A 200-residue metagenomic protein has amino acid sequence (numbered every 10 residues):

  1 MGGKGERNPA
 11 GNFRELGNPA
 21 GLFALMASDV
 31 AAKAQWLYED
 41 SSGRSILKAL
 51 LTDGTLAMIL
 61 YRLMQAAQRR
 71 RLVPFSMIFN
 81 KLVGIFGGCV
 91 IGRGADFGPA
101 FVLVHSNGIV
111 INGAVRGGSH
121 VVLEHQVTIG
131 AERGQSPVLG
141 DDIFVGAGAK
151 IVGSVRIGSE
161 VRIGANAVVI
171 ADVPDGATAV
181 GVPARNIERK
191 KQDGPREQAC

Functional and structural regions predicted by a protein language model:
M1-G87, R196-C200: Terminal amphipathic alpha-helical/low-complexity segments used for targeting or macromolecular assembly
G87, G92-R93, G98-P99, V104-N107 (+12 more regions): Left-handed beta-helix
P174, R189-A199: Conserved catalytic-core subdomain
